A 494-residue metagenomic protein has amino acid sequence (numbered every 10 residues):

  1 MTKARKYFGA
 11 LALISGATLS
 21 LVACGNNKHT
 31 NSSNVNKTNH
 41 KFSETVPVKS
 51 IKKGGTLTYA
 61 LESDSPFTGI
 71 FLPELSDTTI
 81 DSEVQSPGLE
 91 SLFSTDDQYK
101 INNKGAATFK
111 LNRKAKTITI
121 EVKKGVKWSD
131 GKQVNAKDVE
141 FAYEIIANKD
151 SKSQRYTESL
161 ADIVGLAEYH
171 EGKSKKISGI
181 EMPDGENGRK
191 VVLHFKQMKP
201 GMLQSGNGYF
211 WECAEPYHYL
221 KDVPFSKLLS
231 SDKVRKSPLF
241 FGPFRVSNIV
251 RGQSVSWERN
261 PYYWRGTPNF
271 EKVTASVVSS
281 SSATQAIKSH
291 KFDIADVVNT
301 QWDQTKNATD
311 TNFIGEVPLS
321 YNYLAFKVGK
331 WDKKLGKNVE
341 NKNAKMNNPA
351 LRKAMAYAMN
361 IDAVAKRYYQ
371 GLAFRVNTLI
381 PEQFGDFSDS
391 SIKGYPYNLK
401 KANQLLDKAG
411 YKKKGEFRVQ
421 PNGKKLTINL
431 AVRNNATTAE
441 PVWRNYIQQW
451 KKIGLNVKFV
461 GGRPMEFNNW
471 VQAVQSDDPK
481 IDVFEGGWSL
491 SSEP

Functional and structural regions predicted by a protein language model:
S20-A23: C-terminal motif of bacterial Sec signal peptides marking the signal peptidase cleavage site
T58-R113, L239: N-terminal lobe/hinge region of extracytoplasmic solute-binding protein
Y59, G131, I287-K288, I294-V297 (+3 more regions): Periplasmic binding protein-like
A107-R155, A344-M346: Aromatic- and charge-enriched surface segment that lines or borders ligand/interaction sites
R155-D222: Surface-exposed binding/hinge segments that line and control ligand-binding clefts or catalytic entry sites
G206-P268, K272, L399, Q404: Gly/Pro-rich hinge or "lid" segments in bacterial periplasmic/extracellular proteins
P216, L229-R235, R259-T305, N456 (+1 more regions): Ligand-site clamp/hinge motif
N343-Q448, K452: Append "and occasionally in soluble cytosolic enzymes with long acidic Gly/Pro-rich linkers
